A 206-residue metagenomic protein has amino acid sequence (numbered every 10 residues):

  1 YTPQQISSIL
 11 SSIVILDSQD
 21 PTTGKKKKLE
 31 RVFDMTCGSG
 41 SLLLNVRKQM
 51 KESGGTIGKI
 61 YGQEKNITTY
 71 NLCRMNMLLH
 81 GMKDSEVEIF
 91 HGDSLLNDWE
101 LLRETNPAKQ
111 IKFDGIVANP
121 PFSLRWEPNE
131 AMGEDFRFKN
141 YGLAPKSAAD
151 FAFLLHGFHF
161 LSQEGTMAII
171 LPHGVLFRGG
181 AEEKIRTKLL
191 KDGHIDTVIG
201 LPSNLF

Functional and structural regions predicted by a protein language model:
T2-A118, S123-R125, M132-D135, K139 (+4 more regions): Conserved S-adenosyl-L-methionine
L16, F158, S203-L205: Short beta-turn/strand-loop junction motif enriched in small, turn-promoting residues
G115, A144-K146, I199: Short linear sequence motifs
R137-L161: Glycine-rich S-adenosyl-L-methionine
L143, S147, G174-R178, S203: Short, surface-exposed loop/turn motifs that are enriched in glycine and acidic residues and include a nearby proline
L161-M167: Short glycine-dipeptide loop
H194-F206: Class I S-adenosyl-L-methionine
